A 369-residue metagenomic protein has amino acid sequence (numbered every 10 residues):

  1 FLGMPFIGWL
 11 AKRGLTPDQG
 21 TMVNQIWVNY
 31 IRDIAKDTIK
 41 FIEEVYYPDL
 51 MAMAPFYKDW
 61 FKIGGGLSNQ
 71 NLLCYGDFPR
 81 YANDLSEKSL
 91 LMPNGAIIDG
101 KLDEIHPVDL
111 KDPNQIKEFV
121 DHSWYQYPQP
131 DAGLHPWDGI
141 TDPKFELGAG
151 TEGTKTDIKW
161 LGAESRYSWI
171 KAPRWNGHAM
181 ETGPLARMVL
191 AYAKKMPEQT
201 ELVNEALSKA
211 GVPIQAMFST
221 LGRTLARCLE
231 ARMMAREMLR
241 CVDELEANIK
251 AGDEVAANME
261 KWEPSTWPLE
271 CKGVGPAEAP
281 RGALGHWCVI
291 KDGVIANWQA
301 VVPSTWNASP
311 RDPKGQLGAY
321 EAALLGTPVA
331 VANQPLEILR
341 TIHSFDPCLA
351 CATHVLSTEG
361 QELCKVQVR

Functional and structural regions predicted by a protein language model:
F1-R281, D292, V302-R369: Active-site bordering "gate/hinge" segments that shape substrate access to catalytic or cofactor-binding pockets
L284-A300: Short beta-strand elements
